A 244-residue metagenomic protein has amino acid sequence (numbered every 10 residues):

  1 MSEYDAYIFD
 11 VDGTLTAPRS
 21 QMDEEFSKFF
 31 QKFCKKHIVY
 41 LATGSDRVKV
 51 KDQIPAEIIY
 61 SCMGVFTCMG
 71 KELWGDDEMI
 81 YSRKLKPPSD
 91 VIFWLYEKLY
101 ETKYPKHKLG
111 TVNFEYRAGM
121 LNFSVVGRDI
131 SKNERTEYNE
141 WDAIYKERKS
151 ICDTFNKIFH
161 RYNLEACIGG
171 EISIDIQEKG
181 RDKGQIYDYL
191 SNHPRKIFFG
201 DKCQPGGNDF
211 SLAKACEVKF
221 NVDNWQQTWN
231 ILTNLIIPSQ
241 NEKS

Functional and structural regions predicted by a protein language model:
S2-E3, M22-D23, Q177-S244: Mg2+-dependent phosphoryl-transfer enzymes with acidic/Ser/Thr/Gly-rich catalytic loops
S2-I8, E25-H37, I158, H193: A short, Lys/Arg-enriched amphipathic alpha-helix followed by its capping loop at the start of a domain
Y7-F9, V65, F198-F199: Residue-level marker for buried hydrophobic side chains located in beta-strands that build the well-ordered beta-sheet
S20-N113: Active-site phosphate-binding/coordination module
K35-I38, Y162-E165, P194, C216-E217: A generic structural motif
D46-R47, E72, G127-I130, I172-S173 (+1 more regions): Short, solvent-exposed loop/turn segments at secondary-structure junctions
K108-I197, N208: Conserved acidic, metal-coordinating active-site core of Asp-based, Mg2+-dependent phosphoryl-transfer enzymes
